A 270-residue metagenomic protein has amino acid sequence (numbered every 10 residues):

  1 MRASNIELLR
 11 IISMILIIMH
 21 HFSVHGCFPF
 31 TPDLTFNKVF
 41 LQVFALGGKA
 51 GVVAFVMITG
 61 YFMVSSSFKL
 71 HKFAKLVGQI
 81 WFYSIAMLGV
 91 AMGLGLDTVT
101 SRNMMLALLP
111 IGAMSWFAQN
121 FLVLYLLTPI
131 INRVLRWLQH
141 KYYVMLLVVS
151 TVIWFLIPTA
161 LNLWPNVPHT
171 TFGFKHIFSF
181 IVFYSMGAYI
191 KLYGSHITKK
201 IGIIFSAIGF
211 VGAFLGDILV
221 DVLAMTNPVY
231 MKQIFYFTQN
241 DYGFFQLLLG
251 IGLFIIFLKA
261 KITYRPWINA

Functional and structural regions predicted by a protein language model:
M1-I153, I201, Y264-W267: Membrane-cytosol interface segments of multi-pass membrane proteins, especially ER/Golgi lipid-handling enzymes
C27-F30, M92-S101, L156-V167, L215-M231: Juxtamembrane "helix-exit" motif on the non-cytosolic side of transmembrane helices
T35-K38, Q42, R102-P110, N166-H176 (+1 more regions): Non-cytosolic membrane-interface motifs at loop->transmembrane helix junctions
K49-S66, F117-R133, A160-I197, D241-I262: Specific transmembrane alpha-helix
Y83, M87, A91, T128 (+3 more regions): Alpha-helical transmembrane segments of multipass membrane proteins
S195-N269: Alpha-helical transmembrane segments and terminal signal-anchor/GPI-anchor hydrophobic tails, characterized by long
